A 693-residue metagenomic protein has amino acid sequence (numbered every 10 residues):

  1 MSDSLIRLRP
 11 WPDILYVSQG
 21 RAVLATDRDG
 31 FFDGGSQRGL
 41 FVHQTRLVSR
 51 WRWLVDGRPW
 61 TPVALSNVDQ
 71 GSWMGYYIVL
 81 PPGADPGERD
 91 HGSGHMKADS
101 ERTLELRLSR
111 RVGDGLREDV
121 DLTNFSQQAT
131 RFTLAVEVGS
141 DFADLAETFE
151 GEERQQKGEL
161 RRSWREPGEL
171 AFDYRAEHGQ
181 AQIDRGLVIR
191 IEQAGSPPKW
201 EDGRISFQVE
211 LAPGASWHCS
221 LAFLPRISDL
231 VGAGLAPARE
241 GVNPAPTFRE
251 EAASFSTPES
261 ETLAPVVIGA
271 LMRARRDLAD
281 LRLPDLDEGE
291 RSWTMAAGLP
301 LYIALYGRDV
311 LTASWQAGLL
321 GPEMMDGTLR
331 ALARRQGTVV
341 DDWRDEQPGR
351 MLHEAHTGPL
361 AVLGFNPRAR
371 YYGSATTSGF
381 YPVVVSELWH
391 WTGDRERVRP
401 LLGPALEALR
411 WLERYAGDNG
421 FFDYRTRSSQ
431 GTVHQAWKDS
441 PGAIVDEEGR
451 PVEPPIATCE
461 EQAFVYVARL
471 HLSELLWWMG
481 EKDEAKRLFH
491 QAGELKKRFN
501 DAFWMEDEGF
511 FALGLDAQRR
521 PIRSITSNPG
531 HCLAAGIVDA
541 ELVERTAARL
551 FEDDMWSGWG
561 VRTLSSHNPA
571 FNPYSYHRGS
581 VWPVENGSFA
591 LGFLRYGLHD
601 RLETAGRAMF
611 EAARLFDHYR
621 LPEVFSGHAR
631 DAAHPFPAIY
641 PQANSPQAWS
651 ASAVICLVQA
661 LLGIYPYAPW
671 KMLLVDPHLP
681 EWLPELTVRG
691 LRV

Functional and structural regions predicted by a protein language model:
M1-A279, R291-W293, A297, L301-A304 (+9 more regions): Terminal accessory carbohydrate-recognition/targeting modules of carbohydrate-active enzymes
V79-G83, Q208, E261-L305, L329-Y371 (+5 more regions): Extended glycan-interaction surfaces of carbohydrate-active proteins
K97-S109, E159, P197, P348-G379 (+1 more regions): Aromatic/His-enriched, Gly/Pro-containing loop or helix-boundary segments that lie immediately adjacent to catalytic
D119-R131, V384-V398, A405-W411: Hydrophobic or amphipathic alpha-helical targeting/insertion segments
D309-V340, N528-A540, N586-L602, G606-M609: Alpha-helical support elements that line or immediately flank enzyme active sites and cofactor-binding pockets
S314, S378, P382-V385, Q462 (+2 more regions): TPR repeat positional signature
L388-P400, H471-R487, F593-D600: Inter-helical turn/loop segments and adjacent helix faces that build the functional surface of alpha-helical bundle
